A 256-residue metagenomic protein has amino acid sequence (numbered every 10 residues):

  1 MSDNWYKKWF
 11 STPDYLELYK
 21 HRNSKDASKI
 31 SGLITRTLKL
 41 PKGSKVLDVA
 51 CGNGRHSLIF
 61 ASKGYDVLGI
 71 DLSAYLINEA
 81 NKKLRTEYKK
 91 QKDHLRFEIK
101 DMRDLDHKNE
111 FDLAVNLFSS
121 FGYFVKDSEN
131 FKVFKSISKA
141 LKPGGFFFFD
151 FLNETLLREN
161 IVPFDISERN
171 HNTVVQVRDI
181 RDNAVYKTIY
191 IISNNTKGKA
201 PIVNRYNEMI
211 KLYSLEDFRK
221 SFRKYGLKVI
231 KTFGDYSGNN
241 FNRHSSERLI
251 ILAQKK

Functional and structural regions predicted by a protein language model:
M1-S44: Conserved class I S-adenosyl-L-methionine
A50-G54: Class I SAM-dependent methyltransferase "Motif I" SAM/SAH-binding loop
R55-D104: Class I SAM-dependent methyltransferase SAM/SAH-binding core
R103-L113: A short acidic, Gly/Pro-enriched loop at the edge of an enzyme's catalytic core that lines a small-molecule cofactor
D112-S128: A short SAM/SAH-binding and catalytic strip from SAM-dependent methyltransferases
F131-P143: A short glycine-rich, Lys/Arg-flanked "PGG" loop and its adjoining helix->strand segment in the class I
F148-R219: SAM-dependent methyltransferase
L215-K256: C-terminal lobe and adjacent flexible extensions of AdoMet/dcAdoMet transferase-like proteins
